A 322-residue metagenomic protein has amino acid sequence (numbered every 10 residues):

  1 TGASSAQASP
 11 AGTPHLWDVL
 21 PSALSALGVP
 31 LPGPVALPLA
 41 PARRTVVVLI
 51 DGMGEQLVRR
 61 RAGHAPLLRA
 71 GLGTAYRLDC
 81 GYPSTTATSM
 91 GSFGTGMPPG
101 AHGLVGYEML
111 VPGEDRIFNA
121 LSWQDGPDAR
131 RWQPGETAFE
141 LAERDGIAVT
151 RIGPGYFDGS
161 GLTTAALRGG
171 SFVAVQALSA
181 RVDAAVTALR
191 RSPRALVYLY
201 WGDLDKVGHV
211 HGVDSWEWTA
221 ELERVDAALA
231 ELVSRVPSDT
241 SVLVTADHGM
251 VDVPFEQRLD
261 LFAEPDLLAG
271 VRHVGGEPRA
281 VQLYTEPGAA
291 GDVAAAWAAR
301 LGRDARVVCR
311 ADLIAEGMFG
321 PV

Functional and structural regions predicted by a protein language model:
T1-V322: Feature captures the catalytic ectodomains and active-site-proximal regions of enzymes that hydrolyze or transfer
